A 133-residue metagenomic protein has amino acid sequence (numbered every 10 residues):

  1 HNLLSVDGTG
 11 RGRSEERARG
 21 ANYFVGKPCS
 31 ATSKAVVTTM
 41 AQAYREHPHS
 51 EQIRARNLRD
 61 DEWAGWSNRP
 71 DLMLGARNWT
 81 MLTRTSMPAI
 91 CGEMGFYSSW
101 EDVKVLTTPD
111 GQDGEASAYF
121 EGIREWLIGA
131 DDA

Functional and structural regions predicted by a protein language model:
H1-A133: Active-site-proximal helix/loop segments of hydrolytic enzymes
